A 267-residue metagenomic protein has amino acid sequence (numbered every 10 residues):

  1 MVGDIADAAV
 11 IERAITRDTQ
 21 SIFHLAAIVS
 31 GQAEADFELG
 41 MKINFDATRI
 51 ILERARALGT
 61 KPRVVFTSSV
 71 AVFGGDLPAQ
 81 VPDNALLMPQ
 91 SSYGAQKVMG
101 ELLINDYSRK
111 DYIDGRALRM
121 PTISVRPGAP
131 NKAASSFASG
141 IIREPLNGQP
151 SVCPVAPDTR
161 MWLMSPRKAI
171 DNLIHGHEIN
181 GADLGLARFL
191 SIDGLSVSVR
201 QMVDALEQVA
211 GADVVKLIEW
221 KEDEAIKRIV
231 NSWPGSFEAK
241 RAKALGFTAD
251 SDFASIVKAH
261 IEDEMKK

Functional and structural regions predicted by a protein language model:
V2-I43: NAD(P)H-binding glycine-rich loop region in Rossmannoid oxidoreductase-like domains and their noncatalytic homologs
H24, R49-Q90: Conserved Rossmann-fold NAD(P)-dependent oxidoreductase catalytic core, especially the SDR/UDP-sugar
F37-R49, P89, A95: Catalytic Tyr-X3-Lys loop
G75-L77, M88-R116: Active-site Tyr-X1-5-Lys
N105-R160, P166: NAD(P)-dependent short-chain dehydrogenase/reductase
A129-A134, P157-I170, L186-L206, A259: Substrate-binding strand-loop-helix patch in Rossmann-like NAD(P)-dependent oxidoreductase/epimerase domains
P145, N172, G176-K227: Mid/C-terminal beta-alpha module of Rossmann-like enzyme folds, strongest in SDR-family dehydrogenases/epimerases
W220-E222, S232-A244, T248-K267: Amphipathic terminal alpha-helices
